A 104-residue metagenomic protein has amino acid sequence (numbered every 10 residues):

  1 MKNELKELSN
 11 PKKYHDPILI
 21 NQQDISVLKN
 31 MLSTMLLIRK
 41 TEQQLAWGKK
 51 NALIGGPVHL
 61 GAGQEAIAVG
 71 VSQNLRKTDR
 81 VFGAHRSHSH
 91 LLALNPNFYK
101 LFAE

Functional and structural regions predicted by a protein language model:
M1-L28: Charged, compositionally biased N-terminal leader segments and the immediate start of the first structured element
Q43-A46, N51-E104: Cofactor-binding active-site loop characterized by glycine-rich and histidine/acidic residues
